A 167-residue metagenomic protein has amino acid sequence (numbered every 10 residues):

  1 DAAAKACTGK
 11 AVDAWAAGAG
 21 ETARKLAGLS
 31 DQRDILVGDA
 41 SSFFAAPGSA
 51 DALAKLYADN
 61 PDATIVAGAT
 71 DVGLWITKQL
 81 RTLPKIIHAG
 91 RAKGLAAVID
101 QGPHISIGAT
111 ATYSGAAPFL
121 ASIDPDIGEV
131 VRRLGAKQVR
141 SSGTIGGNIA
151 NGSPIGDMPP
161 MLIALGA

Functional and structural regions predicted by a protein language model:
D1-A167: C-terminal structural segment of proteins
